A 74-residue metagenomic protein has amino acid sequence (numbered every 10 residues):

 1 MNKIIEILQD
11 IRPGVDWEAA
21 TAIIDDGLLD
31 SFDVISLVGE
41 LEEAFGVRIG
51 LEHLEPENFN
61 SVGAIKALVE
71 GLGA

Functional and structural regions predicted by a protein language model:
M1-D16, A44, A67-A74: Thiotemplate assembly-line natural product biosynthesis machinery
K3, V15-E18, D33, G46-R48 (+1 more regions): A short alpha-helix capping/helix-coil boundary motif
Q9-L28, V47-E55: Phosphopantetheine carrier-protein modules
L28-E40, V62: Amphipathic alpha-helical interaction surfaces in cytosolic regulatory modules
S36-N58: Phosphopantetheinylated carrier protein domains
N58-S61, G73: Long, hydrophilic "mature protein body" segments
N60-L68: Short, cationic-aromatic polyanion-contact patches
